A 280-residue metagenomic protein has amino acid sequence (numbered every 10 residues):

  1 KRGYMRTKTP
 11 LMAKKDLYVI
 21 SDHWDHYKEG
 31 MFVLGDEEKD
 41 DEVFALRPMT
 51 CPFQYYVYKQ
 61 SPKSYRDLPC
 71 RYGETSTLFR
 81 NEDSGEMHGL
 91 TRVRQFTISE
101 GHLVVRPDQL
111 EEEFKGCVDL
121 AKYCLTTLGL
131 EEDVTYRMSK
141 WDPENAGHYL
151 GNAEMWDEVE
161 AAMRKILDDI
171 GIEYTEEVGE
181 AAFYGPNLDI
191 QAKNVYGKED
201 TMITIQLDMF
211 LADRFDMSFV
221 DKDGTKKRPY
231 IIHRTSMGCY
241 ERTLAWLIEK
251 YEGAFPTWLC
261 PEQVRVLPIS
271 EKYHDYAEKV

Functional and structural regions predicted by a protein language model:
K1-V280: NTP/phosphate- and nucleic-acid-binding module
